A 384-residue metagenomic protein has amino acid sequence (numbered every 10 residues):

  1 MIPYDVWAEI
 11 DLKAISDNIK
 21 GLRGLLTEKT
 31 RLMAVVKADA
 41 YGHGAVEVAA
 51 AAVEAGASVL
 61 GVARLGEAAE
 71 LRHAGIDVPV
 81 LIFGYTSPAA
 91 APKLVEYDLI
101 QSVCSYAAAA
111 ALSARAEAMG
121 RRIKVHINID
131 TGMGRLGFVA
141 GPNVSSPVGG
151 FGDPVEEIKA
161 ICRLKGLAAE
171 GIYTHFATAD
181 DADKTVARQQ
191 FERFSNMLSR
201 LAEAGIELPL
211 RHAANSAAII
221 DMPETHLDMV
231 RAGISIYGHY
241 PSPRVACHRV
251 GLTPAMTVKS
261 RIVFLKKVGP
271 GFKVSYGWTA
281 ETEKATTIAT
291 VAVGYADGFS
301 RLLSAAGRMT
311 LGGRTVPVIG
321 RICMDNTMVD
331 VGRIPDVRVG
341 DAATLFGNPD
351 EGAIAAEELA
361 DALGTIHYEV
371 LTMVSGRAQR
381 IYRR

Functional and structural regions predicted by a protein language model:
M1-S16, K20, G24, G66-E67 (+5 more regions): Active-site anion/phosphate-binding pocket segments in diverse small-molecule metabolic enzymes
I2, V6-E9, S16, E28-H212: Active-site-proximal beta-alpha core segment in soluble small-molecule metabolic enzymes
